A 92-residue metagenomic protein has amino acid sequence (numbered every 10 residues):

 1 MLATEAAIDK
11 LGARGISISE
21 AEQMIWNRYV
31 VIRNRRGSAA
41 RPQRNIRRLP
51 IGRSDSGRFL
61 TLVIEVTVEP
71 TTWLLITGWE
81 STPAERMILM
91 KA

Functional and structural regions predicted by a protein language model:
M1-A92: Ribonuclease/tRNase effector modules and their secretory precursors
